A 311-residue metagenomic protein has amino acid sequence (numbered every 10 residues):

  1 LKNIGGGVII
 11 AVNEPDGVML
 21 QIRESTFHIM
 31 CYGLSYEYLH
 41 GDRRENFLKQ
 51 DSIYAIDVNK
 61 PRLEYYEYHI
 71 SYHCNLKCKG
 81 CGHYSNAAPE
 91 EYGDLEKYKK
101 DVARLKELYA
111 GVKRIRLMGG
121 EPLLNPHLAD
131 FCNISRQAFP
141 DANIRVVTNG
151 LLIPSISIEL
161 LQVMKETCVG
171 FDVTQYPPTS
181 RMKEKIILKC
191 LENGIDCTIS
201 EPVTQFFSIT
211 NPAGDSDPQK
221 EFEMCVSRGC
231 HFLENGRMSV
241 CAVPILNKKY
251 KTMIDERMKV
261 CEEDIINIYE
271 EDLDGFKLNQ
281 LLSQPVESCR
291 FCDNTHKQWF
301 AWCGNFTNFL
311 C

Functional and structural regions predicted by a protein language model:
L1-G6, E107-A110, M164-E166, S283: Flexible, charged surface loops at secondary-structure boundaries
L1-H40: Phosphate-bearing ligand-interacting subdomains that bind or position ATP/ADP/UDP/GDP/NAD(P) or nucleotide-linked
G6-G7, F27-I29, L34, V112 (+3 more regions): A short helix->loop->beta-strand "cap" motif at the edges of active sites that frequently abuts
V8, E37, E67, R116 (+2 more regions): A structural signal for isolated positions on well-ordered beta-strands in alpha/beta enzyme cores
M30-P89, E262-I265, Y269-E270, D274-V286 (+2 more regions): N-terminal pre-core extensions flanking Radical SAM catalytic domains
R43-V146, S155: Conserved alpha-helical substructure of the radical SAM core
L124-P244, K249: Conserved AdoMet/S-adenosylmethionine-binding subsite of the radical SAM
T210-C311: Accessory C-terminal segments flanking Radical SAM cores
